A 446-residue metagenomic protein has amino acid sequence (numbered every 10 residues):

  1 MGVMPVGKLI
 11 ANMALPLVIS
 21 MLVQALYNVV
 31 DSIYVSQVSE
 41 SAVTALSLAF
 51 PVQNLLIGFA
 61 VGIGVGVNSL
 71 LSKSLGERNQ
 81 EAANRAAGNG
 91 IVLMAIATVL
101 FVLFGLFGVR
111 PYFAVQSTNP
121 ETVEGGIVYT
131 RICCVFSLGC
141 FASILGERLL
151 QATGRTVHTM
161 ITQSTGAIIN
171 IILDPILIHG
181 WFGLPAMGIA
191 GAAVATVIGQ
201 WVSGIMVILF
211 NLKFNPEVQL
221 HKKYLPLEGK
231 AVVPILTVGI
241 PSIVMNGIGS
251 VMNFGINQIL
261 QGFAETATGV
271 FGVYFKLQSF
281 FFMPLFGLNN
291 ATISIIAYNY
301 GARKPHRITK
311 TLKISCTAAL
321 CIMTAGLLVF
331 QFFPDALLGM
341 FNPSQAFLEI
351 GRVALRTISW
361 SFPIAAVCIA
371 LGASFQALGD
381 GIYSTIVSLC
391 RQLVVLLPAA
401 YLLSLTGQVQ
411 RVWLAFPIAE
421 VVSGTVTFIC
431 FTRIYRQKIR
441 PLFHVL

Functional and structural regions predicted by a protein language model:
M1-A14, L71-L138, L184-I240, I296-S361 (+1 more regions): Short alpha-helical transmembrane segments in multi-pass integral membrane proteins
V3, G7-L26, V30, V52-F59 (+8 more regions): Residue-level signal for short hydrophobic patches within transmembrane helices of multi-pass membrane transporters
N12-D31, I132, S143, G166 (+5 more regions): Transmembrane helical elements of multi-pass membrane transporters/channels
L22, L26-T44, F113-P120, I176-M187 (+5 more regions): Helix-terminus/linker motif at the lipid-water interface of multi-pass membrane proteins
E40-P51, G126, T130, A193 (+2 more regions): Small-residue hotspots at the loop-to-helix junctions and early N-terminal turns of transmembrane alpha-helices
V43-L103, C140-T159, N257, V270-L328 (+2 more regions): Small-residue-rich hydrophobic transmembrane alpha-helices
L55-G58, N170-P175, G204-I208, F280-M283 (+3 more regions): Hydrophobic transmembrane alpha-helices of multi-pass small-molecule transporters
G64, C133-Q151, T159-A167, A192-V207 (+4 more regions): Short runs within selected transmembrane alpha-helices of multi-pass transporters and secretion channels
